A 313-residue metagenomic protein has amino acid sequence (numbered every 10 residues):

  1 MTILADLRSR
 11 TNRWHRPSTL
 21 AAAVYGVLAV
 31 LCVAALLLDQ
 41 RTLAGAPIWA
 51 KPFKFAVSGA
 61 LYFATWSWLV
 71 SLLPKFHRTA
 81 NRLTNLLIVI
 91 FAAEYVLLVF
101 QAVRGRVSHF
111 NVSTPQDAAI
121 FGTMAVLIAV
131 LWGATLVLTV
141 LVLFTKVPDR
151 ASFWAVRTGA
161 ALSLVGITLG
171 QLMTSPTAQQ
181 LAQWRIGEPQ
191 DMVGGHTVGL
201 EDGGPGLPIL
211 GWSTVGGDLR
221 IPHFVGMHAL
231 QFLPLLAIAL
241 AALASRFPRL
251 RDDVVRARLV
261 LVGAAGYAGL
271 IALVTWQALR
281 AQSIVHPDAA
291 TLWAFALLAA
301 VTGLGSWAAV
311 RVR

Functional and structural regions predicted by a protein language model:
M1-W14: Short, Lys/Arg-rich, polar N-terminal cytosolic tail immediately upstream of the first transmembrane signal-anchor
N12-R16, H77-I88, R150-R157: Membrane-interfacial loop-to-helix junctions in multi-pass inner-membrane proteins
P17-L37, W49-S71, N85-V103, T123-L138 (+5 more regions): Hydrophobic cores of alpha-helical transmembrane segments in multi-pass integral membrane proteins
L43-P52, F110-T123, R150-W154, A182-G187 (+1 more regions): Non-cytosolic membrane-interface motifs at loop->transmembrane helix junctions
F110-V147: Internal, conserved structured core segments that host functional sites
D149-R157, R251-L261: Membrane-interfacial entry segments at the cytosolic side of transmembrane helices
A151-H196: Aromatic-rich transmembrane-lumenal/periplasmic boundary elements in polytopic membrane proteins
A178-A229: Membrane-interfacial catalytic/cofactor-binding modules of polytopic membrane enzymes
